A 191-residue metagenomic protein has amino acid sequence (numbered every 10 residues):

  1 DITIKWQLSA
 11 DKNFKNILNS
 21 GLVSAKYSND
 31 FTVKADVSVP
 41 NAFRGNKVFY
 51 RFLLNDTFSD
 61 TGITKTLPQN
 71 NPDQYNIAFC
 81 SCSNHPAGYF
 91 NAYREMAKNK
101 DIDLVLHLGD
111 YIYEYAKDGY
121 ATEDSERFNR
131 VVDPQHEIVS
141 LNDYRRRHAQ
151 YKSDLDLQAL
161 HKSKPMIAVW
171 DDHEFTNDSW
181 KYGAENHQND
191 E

Functional and structural regions predicted by a protein language model:
D1-E191: Metal-dependent phosphoester/phosphodiester hydrolase catalytic core
